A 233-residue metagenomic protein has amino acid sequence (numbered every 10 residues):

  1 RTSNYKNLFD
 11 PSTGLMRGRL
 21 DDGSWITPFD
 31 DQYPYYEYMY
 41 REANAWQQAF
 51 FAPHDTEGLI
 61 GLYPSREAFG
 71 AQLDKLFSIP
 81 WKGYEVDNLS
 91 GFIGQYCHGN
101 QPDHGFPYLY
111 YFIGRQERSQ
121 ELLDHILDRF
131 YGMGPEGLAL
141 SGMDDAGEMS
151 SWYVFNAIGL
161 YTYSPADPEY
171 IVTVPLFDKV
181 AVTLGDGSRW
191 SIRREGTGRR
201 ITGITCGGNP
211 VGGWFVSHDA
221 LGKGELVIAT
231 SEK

Functional and structural regions predicted by a protein language model:
R1-W190, P210, D219-A220, G224-V227: Active-site core of glycosidic bond-cleaving carbohydrate-active enzymes
E195-K233: C-terminal beta-sandwich/jelly-roll accessory domains of carbohydrate-active enzymes
